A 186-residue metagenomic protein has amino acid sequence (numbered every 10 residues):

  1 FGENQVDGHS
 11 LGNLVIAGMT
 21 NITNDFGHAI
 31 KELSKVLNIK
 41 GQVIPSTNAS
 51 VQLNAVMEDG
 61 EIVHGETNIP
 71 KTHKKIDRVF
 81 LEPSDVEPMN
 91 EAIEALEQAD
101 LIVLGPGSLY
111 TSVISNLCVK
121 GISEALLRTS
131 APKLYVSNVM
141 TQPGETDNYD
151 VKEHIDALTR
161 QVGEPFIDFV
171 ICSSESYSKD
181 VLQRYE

Functional and structural regions predicted by a protein language model:
F1-K74: Electropositive, gly/pro-rich neighborhoods at or near active sites that engage anionic ligands
A49-P106: Active-site gating loop/helix substructures
A95, C118-T129: Catalytic-core regions built around general acid/base machinery
L109-C118, V181-E186: Glycine/threonine-rich flexible loop motifs
N116-S123, Y149-H154: Charged helix-capping and loop-helix junction motifs
T129-K133, I167: A short helix->loop->beta-strand "cap" motif at the edges of active sites that frequently abuts
V136-N138, S173: Generic beta-sheet signal
N148-E186: C-terminal functional extensions of proteins
